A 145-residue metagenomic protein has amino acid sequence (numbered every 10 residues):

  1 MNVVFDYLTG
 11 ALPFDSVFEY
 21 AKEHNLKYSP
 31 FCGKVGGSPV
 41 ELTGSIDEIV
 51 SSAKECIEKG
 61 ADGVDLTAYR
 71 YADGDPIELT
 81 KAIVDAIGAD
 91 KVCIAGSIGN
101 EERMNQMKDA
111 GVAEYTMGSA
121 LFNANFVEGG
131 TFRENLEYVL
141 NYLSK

Functional and structural regions predicted by a protein language model:
M1-A95, N100-K145: Alpha/beta enzyme core
